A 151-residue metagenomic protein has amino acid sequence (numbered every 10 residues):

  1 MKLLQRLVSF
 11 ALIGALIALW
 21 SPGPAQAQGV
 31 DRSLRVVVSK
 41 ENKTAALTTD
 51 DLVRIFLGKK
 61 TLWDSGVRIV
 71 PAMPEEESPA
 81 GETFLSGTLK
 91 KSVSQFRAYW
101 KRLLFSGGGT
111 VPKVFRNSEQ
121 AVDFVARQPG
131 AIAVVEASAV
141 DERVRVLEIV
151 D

Functional and structural regions predicted by a protein language model:
M1-Q5: N-terminal secretory signal peptides that target proteins for export/translocation
R6-A11, K90: Low-complexity, intrinsically disordered regions enriched in charged/polar residues
S9-L19: Bacterial N-terminal signal peptides
S21-A27: Sec/Tat signal peptide C-region and signal peptidase I cleavage site
Q28-D151: Exported/periplasmic ABC-transporter solute-binding proteins
